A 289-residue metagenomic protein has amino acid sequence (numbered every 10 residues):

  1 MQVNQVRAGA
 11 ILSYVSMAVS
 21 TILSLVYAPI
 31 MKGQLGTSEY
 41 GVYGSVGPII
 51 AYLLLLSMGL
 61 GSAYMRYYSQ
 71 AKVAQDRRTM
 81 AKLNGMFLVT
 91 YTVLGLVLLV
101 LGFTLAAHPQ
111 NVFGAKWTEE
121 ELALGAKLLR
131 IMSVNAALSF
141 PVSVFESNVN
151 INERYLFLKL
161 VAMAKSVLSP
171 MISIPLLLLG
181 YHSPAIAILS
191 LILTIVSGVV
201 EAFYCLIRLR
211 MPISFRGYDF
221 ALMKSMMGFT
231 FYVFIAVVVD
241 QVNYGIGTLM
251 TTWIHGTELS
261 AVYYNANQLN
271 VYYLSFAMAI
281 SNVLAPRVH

Functional and structural regions predicted by a protein language model:
M1-V6, E201-Y244, R287: Interhelical loop/hinge segments that connect adjacent transmembrane helices in multipass membrane
V3, R7, A136-A162, I174 (+1 more regions): Membrane-interface junctions at transmembrane-helix termini in multi-pass inner-membrane proteins
Q5-S69, L99-F103, N135, S169-P170 (+2 more regions): Signature of the first transmembrane helix
V6-R7, G44, R77-V93, G125-A126 (+2 more regions): Interfacial transmembrane-helix starts/ends
S16-M17, K159-R208, S225, F229 (+1 more regions): Hydrophobic alpha-helical transmembrane segments
M58-A74, I151, L209-R210, Y273-H289: Helix-loop junctions and terminal segments of transmembrane helices in multi-pass membrane transport/translocation
L99-E119: Short membrane-interface helical motifs at transmembrane helix boundaries in multi-pass membrane transporters
T104, W117-V142, K159, I195-V196 (+1 more regions): Alpha-helical transmembrane segments of multi-pass membrane proteins
